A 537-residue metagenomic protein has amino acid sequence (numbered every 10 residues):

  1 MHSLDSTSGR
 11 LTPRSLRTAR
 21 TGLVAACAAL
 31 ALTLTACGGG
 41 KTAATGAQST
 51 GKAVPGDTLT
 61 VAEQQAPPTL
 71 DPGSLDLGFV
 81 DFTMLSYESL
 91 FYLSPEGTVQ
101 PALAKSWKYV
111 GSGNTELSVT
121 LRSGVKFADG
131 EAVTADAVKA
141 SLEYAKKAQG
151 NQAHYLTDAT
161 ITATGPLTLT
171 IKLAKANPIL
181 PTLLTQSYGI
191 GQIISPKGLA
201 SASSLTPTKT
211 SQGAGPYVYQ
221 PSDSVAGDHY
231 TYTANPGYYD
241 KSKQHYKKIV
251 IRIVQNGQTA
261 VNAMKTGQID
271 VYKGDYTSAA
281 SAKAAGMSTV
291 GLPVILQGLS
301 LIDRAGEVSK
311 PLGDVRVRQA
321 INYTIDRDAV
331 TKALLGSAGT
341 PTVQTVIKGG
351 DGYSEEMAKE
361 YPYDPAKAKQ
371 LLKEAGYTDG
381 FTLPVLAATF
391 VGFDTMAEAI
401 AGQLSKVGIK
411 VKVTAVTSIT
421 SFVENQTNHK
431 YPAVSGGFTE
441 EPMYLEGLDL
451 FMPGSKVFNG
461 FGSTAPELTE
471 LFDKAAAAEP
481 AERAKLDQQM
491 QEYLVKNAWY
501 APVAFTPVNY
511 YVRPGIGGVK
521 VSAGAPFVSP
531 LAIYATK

Functional and structural regions predicted by a protein language model:
H2, L32, I325-D351, V391-A401 (+1 more regions): Detector for C-terminal structural segments
A62-V110, Q212: N-terminal lobe/hinge region of extracytoplasmic solute-binding protein
S106-G150, T164, T170, P311: Aromatic- and charge-enriched surface segment that lines or borders ligand/interaction sites
T134-S141, P166-K172, P216, Y246-K248 (+3 more regions): Alpha-helical secondary-structure segments
A153-G198: Surface-exposed binding/hinge segments that line and control ligand-binding clefts or catalytic entry sites
Q186-S242: Gly/Pro-rich hinge or "lid" segments in bacterial periplasmic/extracellular proteins
Y217, T340-E374, G392: Structural transition elements
P236-S281, K410: Ligand-site clamp/hinge motif
